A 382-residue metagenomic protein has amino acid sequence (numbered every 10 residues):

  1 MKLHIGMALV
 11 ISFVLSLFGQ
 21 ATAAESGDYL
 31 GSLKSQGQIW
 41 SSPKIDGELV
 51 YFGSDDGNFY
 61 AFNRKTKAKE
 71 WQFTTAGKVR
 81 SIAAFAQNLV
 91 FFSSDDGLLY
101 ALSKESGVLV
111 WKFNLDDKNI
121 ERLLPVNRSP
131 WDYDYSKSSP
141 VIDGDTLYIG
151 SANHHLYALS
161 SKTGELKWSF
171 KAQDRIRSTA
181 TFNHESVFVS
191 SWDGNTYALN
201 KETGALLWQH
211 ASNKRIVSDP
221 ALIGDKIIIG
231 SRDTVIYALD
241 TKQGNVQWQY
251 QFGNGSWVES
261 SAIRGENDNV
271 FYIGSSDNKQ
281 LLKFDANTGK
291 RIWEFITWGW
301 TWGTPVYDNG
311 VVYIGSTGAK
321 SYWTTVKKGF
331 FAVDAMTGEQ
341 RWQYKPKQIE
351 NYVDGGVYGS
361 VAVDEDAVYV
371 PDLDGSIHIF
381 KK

Functional and structural regions predicted by a protein language model:
A8-L17: Bacterial N-terminal signal peptides
A24-K44, E70-A86, W111-I142, L166-N183 (+9 more regions): Extracytoplasmic beta-rich repeat domains
N63-K67, S103-S106, S160-G164, N200-T203 (+4 more regions): Short loop/turn segments that connect beta-strands within beta-propeller blades
Y352-K382: Blade-level signature of beta-propeller repeat domains, shared across WD40, Kelch, NHL, RCC1 and BNR/Asp-box propellers
